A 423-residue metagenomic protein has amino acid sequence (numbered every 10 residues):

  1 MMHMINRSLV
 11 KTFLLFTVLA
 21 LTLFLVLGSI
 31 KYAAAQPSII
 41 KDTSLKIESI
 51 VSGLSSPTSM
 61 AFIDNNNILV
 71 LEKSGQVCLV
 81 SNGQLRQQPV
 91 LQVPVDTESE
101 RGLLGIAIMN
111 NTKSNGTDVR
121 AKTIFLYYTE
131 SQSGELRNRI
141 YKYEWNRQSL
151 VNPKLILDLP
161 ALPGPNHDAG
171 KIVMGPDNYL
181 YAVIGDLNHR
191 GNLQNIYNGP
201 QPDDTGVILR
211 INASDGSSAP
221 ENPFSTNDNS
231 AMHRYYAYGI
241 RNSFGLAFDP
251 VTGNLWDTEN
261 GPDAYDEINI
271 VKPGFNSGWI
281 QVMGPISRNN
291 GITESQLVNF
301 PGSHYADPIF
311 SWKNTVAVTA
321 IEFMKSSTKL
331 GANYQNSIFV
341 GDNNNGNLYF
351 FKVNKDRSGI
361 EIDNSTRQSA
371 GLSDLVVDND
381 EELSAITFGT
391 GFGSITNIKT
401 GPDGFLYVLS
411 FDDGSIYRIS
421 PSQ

Functional and structural regions predicted by a protein language model:
M1-L9: N-terminal secretory signal peptides that target proteins for export/translocation
F16-G28: Bacterial N-terminal signal peptides
A33-G191, G245-F248, N254-G261, N314-G359 (+1 more regions): Acidic, Gly/Ser/Thr-rich repeat motifs that build Ca2+-stabilized beta-propeller blades
I40, R101-L103, N111-R120, D186-I386 (+3 more regions): Beta-propeller domain segments
